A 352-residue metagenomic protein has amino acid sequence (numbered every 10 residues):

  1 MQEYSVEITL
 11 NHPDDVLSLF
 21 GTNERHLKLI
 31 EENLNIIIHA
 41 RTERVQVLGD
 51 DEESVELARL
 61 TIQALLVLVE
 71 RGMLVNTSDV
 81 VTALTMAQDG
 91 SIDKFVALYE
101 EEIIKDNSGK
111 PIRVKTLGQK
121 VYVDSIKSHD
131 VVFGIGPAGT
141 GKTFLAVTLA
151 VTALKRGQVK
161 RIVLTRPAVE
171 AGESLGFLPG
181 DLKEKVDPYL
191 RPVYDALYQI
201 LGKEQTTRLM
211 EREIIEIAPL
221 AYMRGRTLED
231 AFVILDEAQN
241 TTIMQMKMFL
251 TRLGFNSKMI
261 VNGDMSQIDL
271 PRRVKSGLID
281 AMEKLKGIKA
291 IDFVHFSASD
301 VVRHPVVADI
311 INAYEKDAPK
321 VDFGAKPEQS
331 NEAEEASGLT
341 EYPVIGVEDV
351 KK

Functional and structural regions predicted by a protein language model:
M1-E3, D93-L98, L164-T165, L278-I279: Short, flexible segments with low predicted structural confidence
M1-N11, L65-V81, D292, F296: Interdomain boundary/hinge elements
M1-R59, V69: Accessory, non-ATPase domains that flank or precede helicase/AAA+ motor cores in DNA-metabolism machines
E24-L27, E31, Q63, Y194 (+1 more regions): Generic solvent-exposed, charged/amphipathic alpha-helical segments that serve as macromolecular interface scaffolds
H39-Y99: Interdomain "pre-motor" coupling segment immediately N-terminal to P-loop NTPase/helicase cores
R41, I62, E102-K105, E170-L178: Acidic/polar active-site rim loop that often engages polyanionic ligands
Y99-P111: Conserved adenine-nucleotide phosphate-binding loops and their immediately adjacent elements
S108-V121, S125-L235, Q239-K352: Conserved helicase motor core of SF1/SF2 NTP-dependent helicases
